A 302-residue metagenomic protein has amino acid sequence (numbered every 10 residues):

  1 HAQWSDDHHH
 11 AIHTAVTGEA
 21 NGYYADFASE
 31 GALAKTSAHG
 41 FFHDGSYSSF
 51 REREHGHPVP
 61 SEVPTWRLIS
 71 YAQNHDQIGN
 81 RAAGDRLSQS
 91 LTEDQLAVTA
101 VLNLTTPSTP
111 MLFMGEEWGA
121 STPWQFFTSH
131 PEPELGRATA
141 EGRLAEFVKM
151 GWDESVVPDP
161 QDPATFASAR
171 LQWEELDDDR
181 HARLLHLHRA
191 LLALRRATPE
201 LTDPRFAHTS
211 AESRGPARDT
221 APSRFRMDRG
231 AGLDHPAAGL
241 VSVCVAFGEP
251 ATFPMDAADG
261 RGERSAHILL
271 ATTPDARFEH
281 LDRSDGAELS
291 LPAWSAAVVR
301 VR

Functional and structural regions predicted by a protein language model:
H1-W152: Conserved alpha/beta catalytic core and glycan-binding cleft of carbohydrate-active enzymes
A83-D85, Q89-A97, L102-R302: Carbohydrate-interacting/catalytic domains
